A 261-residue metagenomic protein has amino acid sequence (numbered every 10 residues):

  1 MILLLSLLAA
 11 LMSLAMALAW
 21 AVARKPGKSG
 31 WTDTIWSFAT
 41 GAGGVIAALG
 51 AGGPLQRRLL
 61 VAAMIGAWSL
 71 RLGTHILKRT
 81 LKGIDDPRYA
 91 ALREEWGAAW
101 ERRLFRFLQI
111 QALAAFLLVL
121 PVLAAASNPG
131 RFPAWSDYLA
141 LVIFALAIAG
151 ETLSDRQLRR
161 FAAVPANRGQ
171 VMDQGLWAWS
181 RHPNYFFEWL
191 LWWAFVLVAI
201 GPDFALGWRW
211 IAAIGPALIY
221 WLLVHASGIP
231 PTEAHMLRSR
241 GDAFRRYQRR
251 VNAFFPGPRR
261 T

Functional and structural regions predicted by a protein language model:
L4-M16, A39-L72, I76, L113-Q157 (+1 more regions): Hydrophobic transmembrane alpha-helices
L5, A9, A23-G30: A short N-terminal beta->alpha junction/helix N-cap motif
A17-K28, G73-R79: C-terminal ends of transmembrane helices
K25, L92-E95, L158-P165: Membrane-interfacial helix termini and the short, flexible loops that connect transmembrane helices in multi-pass
K25-P26, W96, R240, V251: A broad structural signal for alpha-helix termini and local helix breaks/kinks
P26-A42, D85-R106, Q170-W177: Juxtamembrane helix-capping/reentrant segments at transmembrane boundaries
L72-A125: Hydrophobic alpha-helical segments and helix pairs
